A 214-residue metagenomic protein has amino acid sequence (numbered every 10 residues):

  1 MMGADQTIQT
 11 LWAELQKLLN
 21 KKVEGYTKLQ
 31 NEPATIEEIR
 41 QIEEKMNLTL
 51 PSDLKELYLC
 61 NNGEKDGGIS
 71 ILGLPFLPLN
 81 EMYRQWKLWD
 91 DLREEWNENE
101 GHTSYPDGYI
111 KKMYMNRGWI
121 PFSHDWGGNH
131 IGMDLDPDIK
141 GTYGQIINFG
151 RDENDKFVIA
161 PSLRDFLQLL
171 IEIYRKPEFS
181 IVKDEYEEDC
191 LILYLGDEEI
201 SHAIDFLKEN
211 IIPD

Functional and structural regions predicted by a protein language model:
M1-W126, I204-D214: A surface-exposed partner-binding patch
G25-Q30, E56, K176-E188: Short glycine-rich, low-complexity/disordered patches
E64, G128, I139, D152 (+1 more regions): Short loop/turn segments at secondary-structure transitions that flank enzyme active sites
R117-I120, H124-D138, S162: Mature-region segments of soluble proteins
G128-I131, E153-A160, I200-S201: Short, surface-exposed beta-strand/loop "edge" segments at domain boundaries and coil↔beta transitions
I131-D152: Low-complexity, glycine/alanine/valine/leucine- and proline-rich hydrophobic stretches
K156, A160-Y174: Compact, glycine/acidic-enriched structural inserts
D189-P213: Low-complexity, Gly/Ser/Thr/Pro-rich intrinsically disordered linker/tail segments
